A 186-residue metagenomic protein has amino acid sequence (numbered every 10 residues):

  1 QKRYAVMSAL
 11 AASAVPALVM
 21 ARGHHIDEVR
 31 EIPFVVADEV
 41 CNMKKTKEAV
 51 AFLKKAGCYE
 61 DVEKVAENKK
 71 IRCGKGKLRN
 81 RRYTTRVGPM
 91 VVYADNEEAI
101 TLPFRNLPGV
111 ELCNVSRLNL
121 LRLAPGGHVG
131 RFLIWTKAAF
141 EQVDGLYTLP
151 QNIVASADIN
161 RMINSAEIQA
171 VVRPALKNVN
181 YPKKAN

Functional and structural regions predicted by a protein language model:
Q1-N186: Extended polybasic, low-complexity segments that bind anionic RNA or targeting/receptor surfaces
